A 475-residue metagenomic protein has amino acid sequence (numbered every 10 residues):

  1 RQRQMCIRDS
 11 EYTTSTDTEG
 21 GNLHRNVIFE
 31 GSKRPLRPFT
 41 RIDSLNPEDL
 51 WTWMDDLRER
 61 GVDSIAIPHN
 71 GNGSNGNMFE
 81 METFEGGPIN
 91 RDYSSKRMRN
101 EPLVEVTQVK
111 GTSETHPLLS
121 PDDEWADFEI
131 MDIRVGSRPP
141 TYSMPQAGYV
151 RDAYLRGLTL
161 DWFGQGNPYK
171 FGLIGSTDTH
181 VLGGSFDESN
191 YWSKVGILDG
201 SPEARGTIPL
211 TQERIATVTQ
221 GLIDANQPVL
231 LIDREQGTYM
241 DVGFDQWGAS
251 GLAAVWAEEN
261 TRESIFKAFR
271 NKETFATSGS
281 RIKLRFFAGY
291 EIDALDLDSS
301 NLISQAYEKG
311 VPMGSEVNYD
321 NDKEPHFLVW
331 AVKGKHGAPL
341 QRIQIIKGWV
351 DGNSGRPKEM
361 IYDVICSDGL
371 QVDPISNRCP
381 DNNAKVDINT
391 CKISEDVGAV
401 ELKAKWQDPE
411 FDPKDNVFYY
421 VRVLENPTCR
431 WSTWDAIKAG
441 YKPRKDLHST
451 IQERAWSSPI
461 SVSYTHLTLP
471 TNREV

Functional and structural regions predicted by a protein language model:
R1-Q4, D9-V62, A66-E82: A metal-dependent hydrolase metal-coordination microenvironment
Q2-I7, T468-T471, V475: Short, small-residue-biased leader/transition segments that mark boundaries at the very start of proteins
E11-T13, E105, E474: Acidic-residue sensor for enzyme active/binding pockets
D17-E19, R58-D63, N70-E85, I89-L467: C-terminal functional module detector
